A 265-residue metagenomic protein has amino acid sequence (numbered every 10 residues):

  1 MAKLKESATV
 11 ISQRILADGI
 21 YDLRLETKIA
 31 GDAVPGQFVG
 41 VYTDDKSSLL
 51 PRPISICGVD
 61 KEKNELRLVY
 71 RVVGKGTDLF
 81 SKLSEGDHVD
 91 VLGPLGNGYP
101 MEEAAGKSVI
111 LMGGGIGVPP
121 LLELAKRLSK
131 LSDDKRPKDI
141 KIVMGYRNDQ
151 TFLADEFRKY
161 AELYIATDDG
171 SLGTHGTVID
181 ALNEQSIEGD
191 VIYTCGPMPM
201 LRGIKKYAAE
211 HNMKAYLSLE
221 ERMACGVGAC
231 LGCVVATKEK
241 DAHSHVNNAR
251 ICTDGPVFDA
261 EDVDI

Functional and structural regions predicted by a protein language model:
M1, N248-I265: Short, basic/aromatic-enriched C-terminal tail that caps enzymatic domains
A2-E85: Ferredoxin-reductase
S12, G58, I165-T167, L217 (+1 more regions): Structural signal for conserved beta-strand scaffold positions within catalytic alpha/beta enzyme cores
K75-R222: FNR/FR-type flavoprotein reductase catalytic core
M198, E221-P256: Local cysteine-cluster metal-coordination motifs and their immediate loop/turn environment, predominantly Fe-S cluster
